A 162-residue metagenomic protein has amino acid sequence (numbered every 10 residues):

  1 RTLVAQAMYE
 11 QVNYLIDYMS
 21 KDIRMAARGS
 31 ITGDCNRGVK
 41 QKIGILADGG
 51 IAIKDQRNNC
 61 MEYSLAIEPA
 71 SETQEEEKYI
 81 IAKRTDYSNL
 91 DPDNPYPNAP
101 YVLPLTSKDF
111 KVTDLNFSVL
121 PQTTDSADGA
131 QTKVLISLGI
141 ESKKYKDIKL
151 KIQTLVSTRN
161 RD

Functional and structural regions predicted by a protein language model:
R1-S20, R24: Aliphatic-rich helix starts adjacent to a transmembrane/signal segment
T32-D125, K149: Type IV pilin-like appendage domain
A130-I140: A short hydrophobic beta-strand element
K143-Y145: Short, solvent-exposed loop/turn segments at the edges of extracellular beta-sandwich modules
L155-R159: Short beta-strand edge segments in extracellular beta-sheet folds
